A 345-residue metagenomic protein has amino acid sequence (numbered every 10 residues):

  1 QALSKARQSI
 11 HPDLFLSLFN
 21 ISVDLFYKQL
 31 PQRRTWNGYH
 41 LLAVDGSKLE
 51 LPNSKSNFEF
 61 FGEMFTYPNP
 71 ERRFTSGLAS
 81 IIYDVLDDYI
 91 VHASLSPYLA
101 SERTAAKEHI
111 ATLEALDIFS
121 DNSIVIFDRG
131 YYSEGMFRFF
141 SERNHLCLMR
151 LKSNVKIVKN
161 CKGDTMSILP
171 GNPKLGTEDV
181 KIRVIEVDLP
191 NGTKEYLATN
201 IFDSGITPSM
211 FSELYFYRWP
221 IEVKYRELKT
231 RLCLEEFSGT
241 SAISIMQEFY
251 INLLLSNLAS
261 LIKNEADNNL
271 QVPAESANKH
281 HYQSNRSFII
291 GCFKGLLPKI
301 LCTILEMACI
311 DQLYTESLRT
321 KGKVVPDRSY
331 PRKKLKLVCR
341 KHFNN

Functional and structural regions predicted by a protein language model:
L3-S22, W36-G38, S47, L51-F58 (+1 more regions): Single, function-defining residue in the core of a domain
V23-P31: A short, well-structured juxtamembrane/interface segment
H40-L42: Conserved beta-strand elements of the Class I
F60-T66: Short Pro/Gly-enriched beta-strand edge/turn motifs at strand-loop
